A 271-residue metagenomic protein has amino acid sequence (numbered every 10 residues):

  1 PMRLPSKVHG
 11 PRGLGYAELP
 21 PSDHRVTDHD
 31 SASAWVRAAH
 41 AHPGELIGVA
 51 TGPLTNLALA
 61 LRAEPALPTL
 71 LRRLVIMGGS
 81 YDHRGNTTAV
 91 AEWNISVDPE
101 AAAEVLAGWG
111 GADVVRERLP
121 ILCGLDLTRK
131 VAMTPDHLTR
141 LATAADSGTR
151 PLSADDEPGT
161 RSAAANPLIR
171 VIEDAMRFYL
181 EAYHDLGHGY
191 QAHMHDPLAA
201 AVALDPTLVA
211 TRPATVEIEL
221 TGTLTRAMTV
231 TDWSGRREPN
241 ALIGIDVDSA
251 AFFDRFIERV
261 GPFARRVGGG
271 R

Functional and structural regions predicted by a protein language model:
P1-H40: Glycine-rich nucleotide/cofactor/substrate-binding loop typically near the N-terminus or early in the first domain
V8-R12, R62-T69, W93-N94: A glycine- and small-aliphatic-rich helix-loop capping segment at beta-alpha/alpha-beta transitions that lines
A17-V26, G44-T51, N86-S96: Flexible, glycine/proline-enriched loop segments at strand-loop-helix junctions that form or flank small-ligand binding
H40-R62, L71: A glycine-rich beta-strand to alpha-helix segment that forms a phosphate/ribose-binding loop at ligand/cofactor sites
G52, V105, A200: Divalent metal-coordination and catalytic microenvironments
A60, A66-T88: Class I SAM-dependent methyltransferase SAM-binding "motif I" and its flanking Rossmann-like core
P65-R72, G108-R116: Short, conserved loop/helix-junction motifs that constitute active-site signature segments in enzyme catalytic cores
S96-E100, V114-R271: Conformational coupling and interaction surfaces
